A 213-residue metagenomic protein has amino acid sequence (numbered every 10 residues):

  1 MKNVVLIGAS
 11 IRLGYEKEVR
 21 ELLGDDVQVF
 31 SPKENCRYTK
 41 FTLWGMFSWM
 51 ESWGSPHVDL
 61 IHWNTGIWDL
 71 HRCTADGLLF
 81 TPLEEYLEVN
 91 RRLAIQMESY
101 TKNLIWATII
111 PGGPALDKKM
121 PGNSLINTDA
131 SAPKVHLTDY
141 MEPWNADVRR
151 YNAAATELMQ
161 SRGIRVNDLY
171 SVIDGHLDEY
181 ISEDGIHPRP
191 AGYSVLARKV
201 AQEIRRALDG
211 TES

Functional and structural regions predicted by a protein language model:
M1-H57, I61-H62: Serine-esterase "nucleophile elbow" of acetyl-processing enzymes
L22-D25, W44-S213: Alpha-helical cap/lid subdomain in secreted, periplasmic, or secretory-pathway luminal O-acyl-processing enzymes
